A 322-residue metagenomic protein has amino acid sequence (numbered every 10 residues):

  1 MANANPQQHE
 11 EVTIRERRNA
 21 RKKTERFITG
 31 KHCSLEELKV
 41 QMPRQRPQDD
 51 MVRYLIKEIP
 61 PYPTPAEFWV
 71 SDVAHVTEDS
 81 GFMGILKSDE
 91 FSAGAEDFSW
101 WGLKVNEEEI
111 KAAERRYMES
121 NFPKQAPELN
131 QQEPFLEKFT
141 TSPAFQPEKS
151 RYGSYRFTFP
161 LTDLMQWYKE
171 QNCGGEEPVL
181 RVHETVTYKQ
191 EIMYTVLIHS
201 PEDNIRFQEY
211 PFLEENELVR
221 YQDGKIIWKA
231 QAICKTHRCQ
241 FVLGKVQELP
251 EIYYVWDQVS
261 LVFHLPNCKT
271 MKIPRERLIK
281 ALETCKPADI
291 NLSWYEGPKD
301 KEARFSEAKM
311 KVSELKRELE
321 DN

Functional and structural regions predicted by a protein language model:
A2-N322: NAD-dependent ADP-ribosyltransferases
